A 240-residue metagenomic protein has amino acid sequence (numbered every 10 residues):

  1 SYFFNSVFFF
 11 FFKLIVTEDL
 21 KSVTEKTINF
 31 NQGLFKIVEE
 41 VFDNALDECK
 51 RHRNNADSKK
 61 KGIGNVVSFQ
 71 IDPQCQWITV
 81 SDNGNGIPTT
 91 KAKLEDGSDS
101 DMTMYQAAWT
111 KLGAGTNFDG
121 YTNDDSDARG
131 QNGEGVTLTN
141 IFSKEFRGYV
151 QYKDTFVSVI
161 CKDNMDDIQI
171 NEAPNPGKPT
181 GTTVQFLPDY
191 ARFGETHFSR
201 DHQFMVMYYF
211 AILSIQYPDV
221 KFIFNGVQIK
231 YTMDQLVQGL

Functional and structural regions predicted by a protein language model:
S1-Y2, F11-V23, P73-Q74, N175-Q185: Flexible hinge/switch segments at interdomain interfaces of large molecular machines
Y2, N44, A108, V184 (+1 more regions): Residue-level signature of catalytic and energy-coupling elements of molecular machines, predominantly ATP/GTP-dependent
F4-N5, I15-V38, R129: Conserved short strand/loop->alpha-helix "switch" segment adjacent to the catalytic nucleotide/phosphoryl-transfer site
K13-T27, A108-T110, A114-T122: Surface-exposed acidic, glycine/proline-enriched linker/cap segments that occur as 15-30-residue helix-coil
F30-S68, G135-F142: Conserved ATP-binding N-box helix of the HATPase_c
L46-F118: Conserved beta-strand-loop-beta-strand hairpin that lines the nucleotide-binding pocket of ATP/GTP-utilizing enzymes
W77-T79, G86-M104, G115-G239: GHKL-type ATPase core
